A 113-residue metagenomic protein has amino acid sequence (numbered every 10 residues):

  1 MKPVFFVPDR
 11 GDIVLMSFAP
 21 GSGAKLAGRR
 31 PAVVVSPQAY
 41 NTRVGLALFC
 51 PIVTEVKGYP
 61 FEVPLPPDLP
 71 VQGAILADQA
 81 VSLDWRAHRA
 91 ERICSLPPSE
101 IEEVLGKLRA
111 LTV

Functional and structural regions predicted by a protein language model:
M1-V113: Conserved functional hotspots at enzyme active or ligand-binding sites that engage polyanionic ligands
